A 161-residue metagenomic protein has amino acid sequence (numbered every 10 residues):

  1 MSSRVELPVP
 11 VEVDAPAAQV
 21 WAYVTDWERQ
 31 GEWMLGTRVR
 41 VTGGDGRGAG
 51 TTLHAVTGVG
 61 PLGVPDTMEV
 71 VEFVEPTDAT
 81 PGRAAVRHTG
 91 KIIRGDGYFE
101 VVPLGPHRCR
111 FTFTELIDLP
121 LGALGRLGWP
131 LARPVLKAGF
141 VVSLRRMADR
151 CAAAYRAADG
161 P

Functional and structural regions predicted by a protein language model:
M1-G48: Hydrophobic ligand-binding cavity/cleft-lining segments
V5, A15, A55, V86 (+1 more regions): Residue-level detector of alpha-helix boundaries and kinks
P10-D14, V56, E69, E100 (+1 more regions): Generic structural detector for well-ordered beta-strands
P16-Q19, G139, S143: Short amphipathic alpha-helical segments
G31, V41-D96, R108, V142-P161: Glycine-rich portal/gate segments that line the openings of hydrophobic small-molecule binding cavities
R87-V142, A158-P161: Beta-strand/loop substructures that line and gate deep hydrophobic ligand-binding cavities in soluble
